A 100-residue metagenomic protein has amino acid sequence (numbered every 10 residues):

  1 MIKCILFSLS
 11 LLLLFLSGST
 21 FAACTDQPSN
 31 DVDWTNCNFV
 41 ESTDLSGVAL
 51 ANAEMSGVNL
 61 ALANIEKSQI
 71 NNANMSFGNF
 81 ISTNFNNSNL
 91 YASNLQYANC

Functional and structural regions predicted by a protein language model:
M1-I5: Positively charged n-region of N-terminal signal peptides that target proteins for export
F7-L11: Hydrophobic helical h-region of N-terminal Sec-dependent signal peptides in bacterial secretory/periplasmic proteins
S17-S19: N-terminal signal peptide c-region/cleavage motif recognized by signal peptidases
A22-C100: Tandem repeat scaffolds
